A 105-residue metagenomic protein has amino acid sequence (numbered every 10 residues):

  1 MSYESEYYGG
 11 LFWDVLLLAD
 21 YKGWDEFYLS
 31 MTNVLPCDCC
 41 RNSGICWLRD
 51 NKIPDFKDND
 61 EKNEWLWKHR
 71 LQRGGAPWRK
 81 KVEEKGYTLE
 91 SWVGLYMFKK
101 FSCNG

Functional and structural regions predicted by a protein language model:
M1-G105: Aromatic-rich, lipid-facing transmembrane alpha helices and their immediate juxtamembrane interface loops in integral
